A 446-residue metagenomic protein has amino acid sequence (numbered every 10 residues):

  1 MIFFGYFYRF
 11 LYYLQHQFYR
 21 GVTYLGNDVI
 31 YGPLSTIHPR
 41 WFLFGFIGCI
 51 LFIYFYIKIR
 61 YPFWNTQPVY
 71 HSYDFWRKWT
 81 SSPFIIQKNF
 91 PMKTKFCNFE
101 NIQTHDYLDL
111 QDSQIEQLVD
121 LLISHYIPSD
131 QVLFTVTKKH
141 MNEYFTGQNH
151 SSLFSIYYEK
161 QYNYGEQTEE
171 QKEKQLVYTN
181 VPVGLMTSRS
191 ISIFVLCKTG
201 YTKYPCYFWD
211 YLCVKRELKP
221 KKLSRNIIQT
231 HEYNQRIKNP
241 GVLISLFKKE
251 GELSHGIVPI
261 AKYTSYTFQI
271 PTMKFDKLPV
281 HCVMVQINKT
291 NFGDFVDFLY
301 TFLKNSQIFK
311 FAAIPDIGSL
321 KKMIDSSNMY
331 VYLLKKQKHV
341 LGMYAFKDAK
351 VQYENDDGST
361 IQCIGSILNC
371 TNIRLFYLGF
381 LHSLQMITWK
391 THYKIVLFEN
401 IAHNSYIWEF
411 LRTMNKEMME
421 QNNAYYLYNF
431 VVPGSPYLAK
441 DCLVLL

Functional and structural regions predicted by a protein language model:
M1-F84, Y425, Y437-L446: Terminal single-pass membrane anchor helices
P68-W76, V242-M284, M343-R374, H382-L446: Active-site/acyl-donor-binding loops of N-acyltransferases
Q87-F154, K160, E250-G365: Amide-forming acyltransferase catalytic core, primarily the GNAT-like/NAT-type and related acyltransferase folds
S155-Y164, Q175, V181, S190-C197 (+2 more regions): Active-site-proximal cofactor/substrate-binding loop regions of enzyme domains
G165, K174-S192, L333, K338-K350: Conserved beta-strand in the GNAT
S192, W209-P220, Q362-L375: A short, internal acetyl-CoA/4′-phosphopantetheine-binding micro-motif in the GNAT/acyltransferase core
F194-F208, K350-C363: A conserved beta-turn-beta hairpin within the catalytic core of GNAT-like acetyltransferases that forms part
L218-T230, T371-S383: Conserved acetyl-CoA pyrophosphate-binding loop and the N-cap/start of the following alpha-helix in GNAT-like
